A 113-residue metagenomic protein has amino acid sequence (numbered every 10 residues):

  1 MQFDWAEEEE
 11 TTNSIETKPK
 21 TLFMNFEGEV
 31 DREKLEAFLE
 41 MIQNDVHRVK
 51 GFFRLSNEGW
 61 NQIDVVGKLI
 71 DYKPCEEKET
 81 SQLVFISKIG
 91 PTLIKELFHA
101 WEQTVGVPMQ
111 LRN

Functional and structural regions predicted by a protein language model:
M1-S81, G90-T92, H99-A100, T104-N113: C-terminal accessory "lid"/substrate-recognition subdomains
